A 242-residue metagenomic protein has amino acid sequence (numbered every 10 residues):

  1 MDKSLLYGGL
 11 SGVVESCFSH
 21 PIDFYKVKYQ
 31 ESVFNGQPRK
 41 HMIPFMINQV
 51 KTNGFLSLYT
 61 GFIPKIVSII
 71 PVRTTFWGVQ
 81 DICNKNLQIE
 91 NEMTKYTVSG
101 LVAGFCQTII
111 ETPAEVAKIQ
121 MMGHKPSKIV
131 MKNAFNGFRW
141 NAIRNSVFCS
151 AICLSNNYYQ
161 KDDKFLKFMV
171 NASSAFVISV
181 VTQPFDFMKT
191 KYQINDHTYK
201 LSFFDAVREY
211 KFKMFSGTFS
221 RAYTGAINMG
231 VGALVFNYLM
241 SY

Functional and structural regions predicted by a protein language model:
M1-Y242: Matrix-facing interhelical linker segments
